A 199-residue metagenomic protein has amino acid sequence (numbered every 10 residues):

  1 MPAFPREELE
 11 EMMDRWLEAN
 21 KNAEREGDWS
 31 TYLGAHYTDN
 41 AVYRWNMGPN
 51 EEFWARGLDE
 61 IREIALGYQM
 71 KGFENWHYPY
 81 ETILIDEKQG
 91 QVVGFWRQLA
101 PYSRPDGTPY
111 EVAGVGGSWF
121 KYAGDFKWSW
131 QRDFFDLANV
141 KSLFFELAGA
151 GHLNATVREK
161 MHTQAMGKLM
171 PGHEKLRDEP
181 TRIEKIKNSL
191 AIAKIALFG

Functional and structural regions predicted by a protein language model:
P2-N40, K71: Short acidic-aromatic low-complexity motifs
A3-E7, M70-G199: A beta-strand edge to alpha-helix "cap/lid" segment located at domain peripheries
M12, W16, I64-A65, S118: Alpha-helical packing segments of well-folded alpha/beta enzyme cores
E18, E24-E26, E63-G67, G90 (+1 more regions): A generic signature of intrinsically disordered, low-complexity regions enriched in glycine/proline and charged/polar
E18-A23, R44-M47, L99-Y102: Short regulatory "switch" loops immediately downstream of catalytic or recognition motifs within protein catalytic
W29-V92: A solvent-exposed, acidic/Ser-Thr-rich amphipathic alpha-helical stretch
